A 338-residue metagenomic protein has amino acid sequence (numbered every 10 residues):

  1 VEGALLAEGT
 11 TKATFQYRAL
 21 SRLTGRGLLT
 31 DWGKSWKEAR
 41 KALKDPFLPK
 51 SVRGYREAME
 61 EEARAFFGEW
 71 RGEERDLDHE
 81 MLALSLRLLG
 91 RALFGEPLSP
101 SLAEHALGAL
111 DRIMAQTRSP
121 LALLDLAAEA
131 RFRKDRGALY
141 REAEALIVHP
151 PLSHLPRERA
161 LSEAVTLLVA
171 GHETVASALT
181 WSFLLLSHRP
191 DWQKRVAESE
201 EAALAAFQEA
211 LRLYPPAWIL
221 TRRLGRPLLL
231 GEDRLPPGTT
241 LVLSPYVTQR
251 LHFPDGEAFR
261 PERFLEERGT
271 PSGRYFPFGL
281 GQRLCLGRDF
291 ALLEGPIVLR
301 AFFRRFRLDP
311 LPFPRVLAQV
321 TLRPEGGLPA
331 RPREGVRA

Functional and structural regions predicted by a protein language model:
V1-R22, D31-K41, G54, E69-E73 (+4 more regions): N-terminal membrane/targeting module of cytochrome P450s
G3-L6, K12-L20, S35-A39, S51-S177: Cytochrome P450 heme-thiolate monooxygenase catalytic core
A63, G108, A210, L284 (+1 more regions): Cytochrome P450 proximal C-terminal region
R141, A145-V148, E200-D233: Conserved cytochrome P450 K-helix E-x-x-R motif and the immediately C-terminal K′/meander segment
E163, H172-A197, R288-F306: Cytochrome P450 catalytic-core helices
L243-R268: Conserved cytochrome P450 K-helix/beta-meander segment immediately N-terminal to the heme-binding cysteine loop
